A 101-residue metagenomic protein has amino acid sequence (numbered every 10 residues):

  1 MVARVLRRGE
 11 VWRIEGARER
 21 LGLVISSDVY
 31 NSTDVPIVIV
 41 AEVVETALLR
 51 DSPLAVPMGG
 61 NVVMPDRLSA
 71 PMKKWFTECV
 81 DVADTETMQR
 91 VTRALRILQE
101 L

Functional and structural regions predicted by a protein language model:
M1-L101: Conserved functional hotspots at enzyme active or ligand-binding sites that engage polyanionic ligands
